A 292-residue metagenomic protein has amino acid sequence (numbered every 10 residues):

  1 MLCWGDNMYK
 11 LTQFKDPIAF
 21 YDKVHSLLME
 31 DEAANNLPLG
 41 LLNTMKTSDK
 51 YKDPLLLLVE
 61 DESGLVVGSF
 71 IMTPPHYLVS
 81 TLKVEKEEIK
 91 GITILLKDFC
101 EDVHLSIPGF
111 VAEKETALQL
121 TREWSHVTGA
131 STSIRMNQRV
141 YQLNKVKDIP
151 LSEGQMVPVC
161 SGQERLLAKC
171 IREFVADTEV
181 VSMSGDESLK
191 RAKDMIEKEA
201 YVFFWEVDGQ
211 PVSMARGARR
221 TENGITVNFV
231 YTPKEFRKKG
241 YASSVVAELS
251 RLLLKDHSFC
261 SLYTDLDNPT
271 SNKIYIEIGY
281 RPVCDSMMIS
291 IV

Functional and structural regions predicted by a protein language model:
L2-G5, T73-E153, I289: Acyl-donor-binding surface of acyltransferase catalytic domains
L2-P38, V146-S182: Short amphipathic alpha-helix that is part of the acyltransferase structural core
T12-K15, E32, G40-V103, G109 (+1 more regions): Conserved donor-binding loop and adjoining core beta-sheet/short helix segment in diverse acyl/aminoacyl transferases
A34-D53, V180-V202, E206, R216: Active-site rim helix/loop that mediates acceptor-substrate recognition in acyltransferases
K86-D98, T232, K238-L254, K273-E277: Conserved acetyl-CoA-binding loop-helix of GNAT-fold acetyltransferases
V111-A117, L262-N272, I276, M288-V292: Conserved beta-strand-loop-alpha-helix junction that forms the acyl-donor binding cleft
